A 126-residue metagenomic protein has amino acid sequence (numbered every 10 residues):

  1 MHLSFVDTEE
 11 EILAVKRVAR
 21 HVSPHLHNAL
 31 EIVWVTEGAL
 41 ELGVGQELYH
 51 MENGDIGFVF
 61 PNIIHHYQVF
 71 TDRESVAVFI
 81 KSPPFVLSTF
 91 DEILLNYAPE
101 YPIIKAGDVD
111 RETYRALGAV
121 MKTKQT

Functional and structural regions predicted by a protein language model:
M1-E52, I56, T71: Generic protein-terminus/edge-of-domain signal
M1-L13, I64-Q125: A hydrophobic/aromatic-rich effector-binding and dimerization subdomain of bacterial HTH-type transcriptional regulators
